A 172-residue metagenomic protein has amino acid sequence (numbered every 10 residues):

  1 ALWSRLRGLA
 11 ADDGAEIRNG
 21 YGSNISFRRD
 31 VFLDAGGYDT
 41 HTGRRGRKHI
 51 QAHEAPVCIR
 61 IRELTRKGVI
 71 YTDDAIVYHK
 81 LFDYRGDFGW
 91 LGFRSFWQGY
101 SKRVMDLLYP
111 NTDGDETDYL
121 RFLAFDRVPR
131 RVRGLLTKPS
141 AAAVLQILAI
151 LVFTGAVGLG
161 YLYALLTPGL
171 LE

Functional and structural regions predicted by a protein language model:
A1-L6, Y38-G43, G86: Short glycine/proline- and charge-enriched loop/turn segments that cap or connect secondary-structure elements
A1-R18: Short, flexible, basic/aromatic active-site loop/helix in glycosyltransferases
G20-G22, S95: An anion-binding catalytic pocket shared by soluble metabolic enzymes
N24-F27, V31-A35, T42-A75: A short, conserved alpha-helix in the catalytic core of glycosyltransferases
A35-G36, L81: Activation segment
T42-Q51, H79-Y100, L107: Nucleotide-sugar-dependent glycosyltransferase catalytic core
P56, D74, W90, F96 (+1 more regions): Soluble, non-transmembrane catalytic domains of enzymes that act on hydrophobic metabolites at membranes
F93-W97, N111-E172: Non-catalytic, C-terminal membrane-associated alpha-helical segments of glycosyltransferases
